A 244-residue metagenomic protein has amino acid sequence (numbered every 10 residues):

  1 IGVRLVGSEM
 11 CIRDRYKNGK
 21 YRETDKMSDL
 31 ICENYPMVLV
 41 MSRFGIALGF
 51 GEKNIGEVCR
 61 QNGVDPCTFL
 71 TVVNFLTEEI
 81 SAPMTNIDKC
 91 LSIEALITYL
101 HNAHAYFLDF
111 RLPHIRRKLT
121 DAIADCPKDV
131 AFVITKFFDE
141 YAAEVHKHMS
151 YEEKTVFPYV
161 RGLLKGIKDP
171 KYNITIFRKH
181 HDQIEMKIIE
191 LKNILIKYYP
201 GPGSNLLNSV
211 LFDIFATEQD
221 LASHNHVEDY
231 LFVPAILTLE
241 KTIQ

Functional and structural regions predicted by a protein language model:
I1-D14: Single conserved hydrophobic/aromatic residue that forms the stacking wall/gate of nucleotide- or nucleobase-binding
R13-Q244: Small-residue-biased structural context
